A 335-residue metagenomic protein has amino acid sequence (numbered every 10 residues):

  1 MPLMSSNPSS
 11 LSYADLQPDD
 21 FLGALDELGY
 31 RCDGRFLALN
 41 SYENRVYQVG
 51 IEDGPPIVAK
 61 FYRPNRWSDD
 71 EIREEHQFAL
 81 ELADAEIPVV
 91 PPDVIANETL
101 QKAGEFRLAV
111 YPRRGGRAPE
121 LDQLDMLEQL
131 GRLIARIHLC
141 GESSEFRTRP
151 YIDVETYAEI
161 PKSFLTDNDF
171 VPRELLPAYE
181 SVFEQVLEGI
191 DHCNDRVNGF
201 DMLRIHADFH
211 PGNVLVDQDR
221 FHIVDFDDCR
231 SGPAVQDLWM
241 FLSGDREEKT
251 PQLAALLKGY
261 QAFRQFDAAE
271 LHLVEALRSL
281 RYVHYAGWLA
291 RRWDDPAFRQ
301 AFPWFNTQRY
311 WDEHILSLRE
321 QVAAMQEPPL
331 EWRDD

Functional and structural regions predicted by a protein language model:
M1-V94, Q218-R220, E331-D335: Conserved NTP-binding catalytic cores of kinases and kinase-like/nucleotidyltransferase enzymes across multiple kinase
S6-S9, G287-D335: ATP/Mg2+ or Mg2+-diphosphate-binding catalytic cores that bind nucleotide phosphates or diphosphates via glycine-rich
N40-A59, P92, E188-L238, D335: Active-site acidic catalytic loop and adjacent metal/ATP-binding pocket of ATP-dependent phosphoryl transfer enzymes
I51-F146: ATP-binding pocket architecture of kinase catalytic cores
P64, G116, F221, C229-S231 (+1 more regions): Activation segment
P64, L108-L121, K162-F170, Y285-W304: A glycine-centered beta->alpha junction motif in the catalytic cores of kinase/phosphotransferase enzymes
E120-A178, F200-M202: A cross-family kinase active-site recognition segment
A234-Q265, R281-A297: Active-site activation/catalytic loop segments of kinase-like enzymes and analogous catalytic loops in related
